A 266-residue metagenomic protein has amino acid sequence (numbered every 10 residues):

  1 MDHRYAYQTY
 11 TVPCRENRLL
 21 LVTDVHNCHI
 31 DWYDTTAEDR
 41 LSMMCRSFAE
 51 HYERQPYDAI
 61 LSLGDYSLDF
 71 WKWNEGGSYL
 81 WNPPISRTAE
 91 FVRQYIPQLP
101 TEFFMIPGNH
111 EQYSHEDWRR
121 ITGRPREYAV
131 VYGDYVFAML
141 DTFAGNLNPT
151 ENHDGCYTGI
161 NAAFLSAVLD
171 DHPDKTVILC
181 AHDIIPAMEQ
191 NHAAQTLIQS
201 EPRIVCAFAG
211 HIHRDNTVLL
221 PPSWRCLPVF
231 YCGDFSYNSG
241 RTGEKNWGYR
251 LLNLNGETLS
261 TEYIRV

Functional and structural regions predicted by a protein language model:
M1-N82: N-terminal active-site segment of His-dependent metallophosphoesterases
H3-T11, K72-S166, A193-I204, R214-E262: Extended active-site neighborhood of metal-dependent phosphoesterases/phosphodiesterases
L19-L21, I60-S62, M105, L179 (+1 more regions): Residue-level marker for buried hydrophobic side chains located in beta-strands that build the well-ordered beta-sheet
D24, G64-D65, G108-N109, H182 (+1 more regions): Active-site glycine-centered loops adjacent to acidic/histidine catalytic or metal-binding residues that shape
Y52-Q55, V168-K175, S200-E201: Glycine-rich phosphate-binding loop signature in dinucleotide/nucleotide-binding domains
S62-Y66, V168-A187: Short acidic, glycine-rich surface-loop motifs adjacent to enzyme active sites
L179-P186, V205-D215: Histidine-centered catalytic micro-motifs
C180, T261-V266: Short, solvent-exposed aromatic-acidic interface loops
